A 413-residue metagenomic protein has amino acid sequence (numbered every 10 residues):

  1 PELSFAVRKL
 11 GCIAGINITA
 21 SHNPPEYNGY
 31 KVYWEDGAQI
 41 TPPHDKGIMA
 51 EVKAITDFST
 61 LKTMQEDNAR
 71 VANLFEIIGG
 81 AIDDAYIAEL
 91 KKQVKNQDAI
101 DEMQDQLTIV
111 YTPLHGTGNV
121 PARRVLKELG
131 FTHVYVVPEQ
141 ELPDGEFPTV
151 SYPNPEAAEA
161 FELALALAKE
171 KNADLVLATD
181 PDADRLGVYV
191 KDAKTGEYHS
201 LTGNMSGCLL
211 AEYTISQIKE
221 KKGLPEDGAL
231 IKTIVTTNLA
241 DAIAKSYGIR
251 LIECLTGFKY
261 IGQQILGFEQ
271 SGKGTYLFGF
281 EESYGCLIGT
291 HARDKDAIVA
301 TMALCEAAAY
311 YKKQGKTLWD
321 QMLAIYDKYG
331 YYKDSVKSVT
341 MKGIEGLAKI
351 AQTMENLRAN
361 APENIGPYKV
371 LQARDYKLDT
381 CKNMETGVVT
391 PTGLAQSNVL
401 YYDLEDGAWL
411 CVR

Functional and structural regions predicted by a protein language model:
P1, S21-P24, P113-N119, A183-R185 (+2 more regions): Gly/Ser/Thr-rich loops at beta-strand to alpha-helix junctions that form or flank small-molecule/cofactor-binding
P1-E35: Ferredoxin-reductase
P1-I13, A157-D174, Q263-S271: Conserved phosphate-binding catalytic cores of ATP/NTP-utilizing and phosphoryl-transfer enzymes
N28-E162, A166-A168: Gly/Ser/Thr-enriched, mixed-charge loops and adjacent short helices that form phosphate/oxyanion-binding elements
E35-A38, A50, T56-D57, A166-K232 (+1 more regions): Replace "Mg2+/Mn2+-dependent" with "divalent metal-dependent
L90-V94, E102-L126, G130-T132, F161 (+7 more regions): Long hydrophobic segments that form regular secondary structure
K169, A173-L175, E197-H199, Q217-R413: Phosphate-binding and adjacent anionic-ligand microenvironments
